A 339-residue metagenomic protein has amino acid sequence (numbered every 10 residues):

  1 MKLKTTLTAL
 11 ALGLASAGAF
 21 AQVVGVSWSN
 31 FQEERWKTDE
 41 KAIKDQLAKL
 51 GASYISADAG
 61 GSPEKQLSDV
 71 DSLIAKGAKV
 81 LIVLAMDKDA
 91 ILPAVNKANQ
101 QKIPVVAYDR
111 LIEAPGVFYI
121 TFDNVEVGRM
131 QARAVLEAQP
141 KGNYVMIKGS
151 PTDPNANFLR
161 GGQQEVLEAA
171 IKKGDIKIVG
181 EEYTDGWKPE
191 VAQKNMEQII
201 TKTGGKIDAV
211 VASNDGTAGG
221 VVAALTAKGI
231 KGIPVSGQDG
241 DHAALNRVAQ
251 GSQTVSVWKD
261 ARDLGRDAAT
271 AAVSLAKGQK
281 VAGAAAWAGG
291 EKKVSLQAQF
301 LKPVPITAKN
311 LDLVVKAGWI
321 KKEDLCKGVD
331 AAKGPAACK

Functional and structural regions predicted by a protein language model:
M1-L7: Bacterial N-terminal signal peptides that target proteins for export
K2, A21-K339: A residue-level marker of the well-folded mature domains of exported/periplasmic proteins
T8-A15: Bacterial N-terminal signal peptides
A15-A21: Sec/Tat signal peptide C-region and signal peptidase I cleavage site
